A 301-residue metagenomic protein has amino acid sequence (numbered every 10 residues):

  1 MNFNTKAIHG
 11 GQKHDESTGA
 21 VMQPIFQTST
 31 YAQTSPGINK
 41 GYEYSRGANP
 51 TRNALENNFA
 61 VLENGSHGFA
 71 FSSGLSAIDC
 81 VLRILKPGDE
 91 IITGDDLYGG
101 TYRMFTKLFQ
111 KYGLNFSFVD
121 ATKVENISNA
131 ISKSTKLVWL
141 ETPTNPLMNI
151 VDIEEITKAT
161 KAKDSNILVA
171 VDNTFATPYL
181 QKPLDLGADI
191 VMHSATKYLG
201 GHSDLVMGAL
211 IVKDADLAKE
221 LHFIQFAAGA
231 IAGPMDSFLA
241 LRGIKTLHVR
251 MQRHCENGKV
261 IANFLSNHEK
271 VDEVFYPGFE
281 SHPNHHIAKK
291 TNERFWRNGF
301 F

Functional and structural regions predicted by a protein language model:
M1-G37: N-terminal amphipathic/basic leader segments beginning at the initiator methionine
H9, F26-T28, S45, F275 (+1 more regions): Residues in well-ordered beta-strands of folded domains
G19, P183-L184, K290-T291: Short glycine-biased active-site loop of nucleotidyltransferases that positions the nucleotide triphosphate and helps
M22, V271, R294-N298: Active-site lining segments that contact anionic ligands and/or coordinate catalytic metals
T30-D79, R83-I84, G100-K107: Conserved N-terminal alpha-helix of the aminotransferase class I/II PLP-enzyme fold
L62-E63, H202-L205, E293-W296: Short glycine-enriched loop/turn motifs at secondary-structure junctions
F69-K270, F275, E280-S281, H286: Conserved PLP-enzyme active-site core in the AAT-like
E280-F301: Active-site loop ensemble at the mouth of alpha/beta enzyme cores that anchors a bound cofactor
